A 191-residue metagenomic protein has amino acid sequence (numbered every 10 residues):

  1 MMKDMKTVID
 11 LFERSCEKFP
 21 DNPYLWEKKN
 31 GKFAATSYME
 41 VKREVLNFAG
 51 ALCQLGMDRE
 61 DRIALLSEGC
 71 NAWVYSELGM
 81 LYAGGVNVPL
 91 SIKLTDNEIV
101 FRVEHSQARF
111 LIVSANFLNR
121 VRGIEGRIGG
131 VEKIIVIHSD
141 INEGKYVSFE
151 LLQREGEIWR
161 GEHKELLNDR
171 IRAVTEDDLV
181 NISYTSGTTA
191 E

Functional and structural regions predicted by a protein language model:
M2-Y24, R43-E44, R62: AMP-binding/adenylate-forming domain of the ANL superfamily
F12-T36, I137-N142: AMP-dependent adenylate-forming
P20-P23, E157-Y184, E191: Conserved pre-ATP/AMP-binding loop-to-beta segment of ANL
Y24-V74, L78, T95-V100, S148-R154: Conserved AMP-binding/adenylate-forming core of the ANL superfamily
A35-T36, V147, V174, V180: A broad, structural micro-motif
I63, M80, L111, L179 (+1 more regions): Conserved S/T- and glycine-rich ATP-binding loop of Class I adenylate-forming
E68, I92, G187-A190: Short, conserved catalytic or interaction motifs in soluble domains
Y82-E155: Structural core segment of the AMP-binding/adenylate-forming
